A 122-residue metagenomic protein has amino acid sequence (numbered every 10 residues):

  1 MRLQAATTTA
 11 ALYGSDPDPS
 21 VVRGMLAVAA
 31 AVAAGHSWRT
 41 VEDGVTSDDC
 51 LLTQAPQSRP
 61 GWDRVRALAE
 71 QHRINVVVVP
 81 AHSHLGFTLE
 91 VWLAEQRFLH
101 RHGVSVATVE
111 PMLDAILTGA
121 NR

Functional and structural regions predicted by a protein language model:
M1-R122: Short, structured surface patches at the beginning of a domain
